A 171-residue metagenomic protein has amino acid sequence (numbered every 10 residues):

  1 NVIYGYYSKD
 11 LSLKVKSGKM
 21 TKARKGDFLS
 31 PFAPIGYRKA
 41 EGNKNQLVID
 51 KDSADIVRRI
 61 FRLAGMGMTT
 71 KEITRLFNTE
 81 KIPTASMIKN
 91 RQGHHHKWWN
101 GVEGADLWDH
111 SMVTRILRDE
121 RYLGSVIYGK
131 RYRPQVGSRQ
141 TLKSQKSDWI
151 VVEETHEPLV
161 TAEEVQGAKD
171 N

Functional and structural regions predicted by a protein language model:
V2-N171: Conserved catalytic breakage-reunion loop centered on the nucleophilic residue
